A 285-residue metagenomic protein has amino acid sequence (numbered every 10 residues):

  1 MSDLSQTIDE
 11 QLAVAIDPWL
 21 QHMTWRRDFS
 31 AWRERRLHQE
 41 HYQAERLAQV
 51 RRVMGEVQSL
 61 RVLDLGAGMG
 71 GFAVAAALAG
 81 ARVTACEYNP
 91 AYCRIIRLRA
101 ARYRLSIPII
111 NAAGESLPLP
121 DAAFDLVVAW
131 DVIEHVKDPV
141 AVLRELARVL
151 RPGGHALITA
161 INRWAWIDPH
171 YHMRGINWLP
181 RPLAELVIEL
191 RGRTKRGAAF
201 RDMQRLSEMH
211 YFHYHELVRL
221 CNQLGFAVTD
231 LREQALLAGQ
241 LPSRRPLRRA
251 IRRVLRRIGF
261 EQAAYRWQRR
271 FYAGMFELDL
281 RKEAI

Functional and structural regions predicted by a protein language model:
M1-P120, L126, W130, L143 (+3 more regions): Conserved N-terminal segment of class I S-adenosyl-L-methionine
T7-D17, R35, V140-E145, H155-D279: S-adenosyl-L-methionine-dependent methyltransferase catalytic module, highlighting the catalytic core
G66-A67, A91, K137, F212 (+1 more regions): Residue-level recognition of alpha-helix initiation/capping sites
E115, I133, W164: Adenine-nucleotide cofactor-binding loop residues
W130-I133, T159: Residues lining the SAM
V136-K137, L150-R151: Helix-to-beta-strand junctions that scaffold the AdoMet/dcAdoMet cofactor pocket in Class I SAM-dependent enzymes
